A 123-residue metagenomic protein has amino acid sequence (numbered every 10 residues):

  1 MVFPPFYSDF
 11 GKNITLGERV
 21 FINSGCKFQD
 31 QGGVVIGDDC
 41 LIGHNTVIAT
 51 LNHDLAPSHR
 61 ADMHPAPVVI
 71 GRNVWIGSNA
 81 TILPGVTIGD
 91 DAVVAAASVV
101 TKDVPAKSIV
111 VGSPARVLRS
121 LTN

Functional and structural regions predicted by a protein language model:
V2-T87, S113-P114, R119-T122: Flexible, glycine/small-residue-enriched loop-and-beta-strand segment within the central core of proteins
V35, P84-V99, K107: A generic "structured core" feature
P105-A106, V111-P114: Acidic, glycine-centered active-site loop in nucleotide-sugar glycosyltransferases
